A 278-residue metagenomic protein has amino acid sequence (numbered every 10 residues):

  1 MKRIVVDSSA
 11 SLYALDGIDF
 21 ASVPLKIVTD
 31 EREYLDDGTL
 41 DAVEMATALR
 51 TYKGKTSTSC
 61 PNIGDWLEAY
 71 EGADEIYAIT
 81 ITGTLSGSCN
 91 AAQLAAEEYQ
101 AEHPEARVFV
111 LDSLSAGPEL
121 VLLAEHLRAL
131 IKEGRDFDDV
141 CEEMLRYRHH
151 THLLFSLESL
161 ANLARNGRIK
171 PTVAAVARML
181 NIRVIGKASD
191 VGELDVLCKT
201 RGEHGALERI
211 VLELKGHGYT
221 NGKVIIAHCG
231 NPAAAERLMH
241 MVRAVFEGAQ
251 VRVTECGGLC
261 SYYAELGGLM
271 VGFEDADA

Functional and structural regions predicted by a protein language model:
K2-R3, S9-I27, E31-R32, L85-S88 (+4 more regions): Mixed-charge interfacial surface used for oligomerization/domain docking and macromolecular partner engagement
R32-A101: Class I S-adenosyl-L-methionine
T80, F109-V110: A glycine-rich beta-strand to alpha-helix segment that forms a phosphate/ribose-binding loop at ligand/cofactor sites
E105-A106: A short helix->loop->beta-strand "cap" motif at the edges of active sites that frequently abuts
